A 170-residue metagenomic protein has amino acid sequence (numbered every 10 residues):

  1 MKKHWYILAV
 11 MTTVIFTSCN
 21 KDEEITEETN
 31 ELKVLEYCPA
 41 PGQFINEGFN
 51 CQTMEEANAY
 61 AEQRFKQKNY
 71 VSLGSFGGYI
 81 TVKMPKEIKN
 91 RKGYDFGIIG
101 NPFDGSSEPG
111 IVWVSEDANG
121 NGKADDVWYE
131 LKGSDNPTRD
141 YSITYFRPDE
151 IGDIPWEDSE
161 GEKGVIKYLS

Functional and structural regions predicted by a protein language model:
K2-A9: Sec-dependent signal peptide recognition, specifically the positively charged N-region followed immediately by
Y6, N20-K21: Long, low-complexity intrinsically disordered regions enriched in Ser/Thr, Asp/Glu, Pro/Gly
I15-S18: C-terminal motif of bacterial Sec signal peptides marking the signal peptidase cleavage site
D22-G110, A118-N119, V127-S170: A domain-level signal for the mature, folded cores of soluble proteins
